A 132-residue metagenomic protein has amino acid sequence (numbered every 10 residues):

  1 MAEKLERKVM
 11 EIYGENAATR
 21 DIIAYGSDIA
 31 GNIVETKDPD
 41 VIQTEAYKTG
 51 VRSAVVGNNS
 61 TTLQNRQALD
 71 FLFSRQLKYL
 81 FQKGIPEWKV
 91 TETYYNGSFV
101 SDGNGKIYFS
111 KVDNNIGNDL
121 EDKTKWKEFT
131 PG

Functional and structural regions predicted by a protein language model:
A2-G132: Tryptophan-rich substrate-binding surfaces of secreted polymer-degrading and adhesive proteins
